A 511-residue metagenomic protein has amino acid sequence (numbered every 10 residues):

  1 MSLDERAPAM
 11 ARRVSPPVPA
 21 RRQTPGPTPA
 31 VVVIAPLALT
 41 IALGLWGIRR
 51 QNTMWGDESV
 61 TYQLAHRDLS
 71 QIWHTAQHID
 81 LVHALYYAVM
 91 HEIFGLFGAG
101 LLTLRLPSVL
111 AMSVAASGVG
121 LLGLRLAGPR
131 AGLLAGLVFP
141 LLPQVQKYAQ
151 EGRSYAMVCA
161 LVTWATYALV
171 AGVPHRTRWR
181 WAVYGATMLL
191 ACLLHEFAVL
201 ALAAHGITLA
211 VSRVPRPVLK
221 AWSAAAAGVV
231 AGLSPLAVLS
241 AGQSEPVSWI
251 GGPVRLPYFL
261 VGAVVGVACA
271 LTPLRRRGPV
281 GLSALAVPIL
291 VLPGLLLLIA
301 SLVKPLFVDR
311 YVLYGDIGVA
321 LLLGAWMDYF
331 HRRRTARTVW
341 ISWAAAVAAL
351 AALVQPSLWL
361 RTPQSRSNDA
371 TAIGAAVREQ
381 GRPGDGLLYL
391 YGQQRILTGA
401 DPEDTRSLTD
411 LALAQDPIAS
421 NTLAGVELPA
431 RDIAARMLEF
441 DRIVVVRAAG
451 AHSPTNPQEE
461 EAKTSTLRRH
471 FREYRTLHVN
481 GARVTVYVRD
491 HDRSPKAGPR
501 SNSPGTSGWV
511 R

Functional and structural regions predicted by a protein language model:
M1-L43: Start-transfer (signal-anchor) and selected internal transmembrane alpha helices of multi-pass inner/ER membrane
T24-P27, L124-L126, R130, T177 (+3 more regions): Membrane-interface helix-loop-helix junctions at transmembrane boundaries of multi-pass membrane enzymes, predominantly
V31, V119-L141, S342: Transmembrane-helix signature of polytopic, membrane-embedded enzymes that assemble or transfer cell-envelope glycans
L106-L126: Transmembrane-helix motifs of polytopic, lipid-linked glycan transferases
A135-G136, P140, Y148, W179-E196 (+3 more regions): Membrane-interface alpha helices of multi-pass inner-membrane proteins
A165-R180, M327: Membrane-interface transmembrane helices that cradle and orient dolichyl/undecaprenyl
G278-S283, L321-S357: Signature aromatic-anchored transmembrane alpha helix within multi-pass, membrane-resident enzymes that catalyze glycan
T371, G381-R382, L387-Y391, A400-R493 (+2 more regions): Luminal/periplasmic acceptor-recognition loop/helix of membrane-associated glycosyltransferases
